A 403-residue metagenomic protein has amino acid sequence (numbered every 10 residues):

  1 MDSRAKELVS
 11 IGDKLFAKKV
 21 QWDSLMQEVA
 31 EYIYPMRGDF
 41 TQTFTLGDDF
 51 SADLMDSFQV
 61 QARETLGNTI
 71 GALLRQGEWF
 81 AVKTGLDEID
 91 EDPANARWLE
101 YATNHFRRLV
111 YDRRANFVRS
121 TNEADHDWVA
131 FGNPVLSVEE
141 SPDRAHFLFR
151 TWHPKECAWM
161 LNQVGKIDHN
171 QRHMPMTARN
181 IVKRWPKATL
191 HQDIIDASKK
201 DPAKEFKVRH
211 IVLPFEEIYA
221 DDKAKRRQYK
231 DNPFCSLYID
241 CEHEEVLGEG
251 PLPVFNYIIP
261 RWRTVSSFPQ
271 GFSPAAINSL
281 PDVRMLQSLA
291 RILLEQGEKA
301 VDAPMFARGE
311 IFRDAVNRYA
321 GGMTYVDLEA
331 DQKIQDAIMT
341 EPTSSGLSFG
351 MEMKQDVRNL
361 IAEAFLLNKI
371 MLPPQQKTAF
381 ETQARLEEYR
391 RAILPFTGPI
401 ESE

Functional and structural regions predicted by a protein language model:
M1-K200: Extended, helix-rich architectural segments
F16, E139-A320: Structured, contiguous alpha/beta core segments that scaffold functional sites
E28-M55, R113, F117, A124 (+3 more regions): An N-terminal domain-start capping segment
V60-F80, I89-P93, G248, P253-P260 (+1 more regions): Long amphipathic alpha-helical segments
A81-L86, F117-H126, S137-S141, G297-G309 (+1 more regions): Short coil/turn segments at secondary-structure boundaries
D92-E100, R114-V118, A275-Q287, M351 (+1 more regions): Generic detection of long, well-ordered alpha-helical segments
